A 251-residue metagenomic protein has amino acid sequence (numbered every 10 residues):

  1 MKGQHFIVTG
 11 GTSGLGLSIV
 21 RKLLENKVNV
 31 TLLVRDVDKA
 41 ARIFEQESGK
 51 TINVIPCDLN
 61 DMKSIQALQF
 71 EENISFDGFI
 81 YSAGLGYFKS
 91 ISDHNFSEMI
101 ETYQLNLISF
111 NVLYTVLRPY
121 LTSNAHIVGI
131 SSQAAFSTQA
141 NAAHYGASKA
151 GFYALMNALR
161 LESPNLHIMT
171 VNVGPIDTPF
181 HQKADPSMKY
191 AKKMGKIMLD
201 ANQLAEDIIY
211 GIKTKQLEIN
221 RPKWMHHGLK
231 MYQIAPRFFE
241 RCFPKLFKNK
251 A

Functional and structural regions predicted by a protein language model:
T12-S13: Conserved glycine-rich cofactor-binding loop
E47-M62: Rossmann-fold cofactor-recognition segment
S82-Y87: Conserved NAD(P)H cofactor-binding loop of Rossmann-fold oxidoreductase domains
S90-I91, N95-E101: Substrate-binding pocket helix/loop in short-chain dehydrogenase/reductase
Y114, S148: Active-site helix of classical SDR
S132: Residue(s) in the substrate-gating loop at a strand-loop-helix junction that position the organic substrate next
T170, A191-H227: C-terminal helical subdomain
